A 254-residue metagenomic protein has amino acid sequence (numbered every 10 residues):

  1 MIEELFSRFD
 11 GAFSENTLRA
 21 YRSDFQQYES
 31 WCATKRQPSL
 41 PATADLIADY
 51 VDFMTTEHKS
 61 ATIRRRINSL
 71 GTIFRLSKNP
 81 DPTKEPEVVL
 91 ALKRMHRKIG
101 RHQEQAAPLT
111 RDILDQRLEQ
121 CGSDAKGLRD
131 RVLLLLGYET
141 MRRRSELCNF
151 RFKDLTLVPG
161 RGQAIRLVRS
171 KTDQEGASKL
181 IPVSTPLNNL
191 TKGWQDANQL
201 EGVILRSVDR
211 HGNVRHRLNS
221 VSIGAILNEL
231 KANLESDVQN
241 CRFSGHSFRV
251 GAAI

Functional and structural regions predicted by a protein language model:
E3-N16, F25-E104, Q120-S123: N-terminal core-binding DNA-recognition domain of tyrosine recombinases/integrases
R8, G162-V168, R242-S244, I254: Short functional hotspots where side chains directly engage DNA or cofactors
D10, A106, A125-K126, L136 (+2 more regions): Residue-level marker of regulatory loop/turn positions in helix-turn-helix DNA-binding domains and in histidine
L70, L133, M141, E146-L147 (+2 more regions): Active-site-proximal segment of tyrosine recombinases
F74, V158-H216, A225-N233: Basic, alpha-helical nucleic-acid-contacting "clamp/cap" segments
R111-R144: Basic, Lys/Arg- and aromatic-enriched nucleic-acid-binding interface segment
G137-R161: Short, charged phosphate-coordinating catalytic segments
L200, G224-I254: Short, basic (Lys/Arg/His-rich) helix/loop patches that form interaction surfaces in the mid-to-C-terminal regions
